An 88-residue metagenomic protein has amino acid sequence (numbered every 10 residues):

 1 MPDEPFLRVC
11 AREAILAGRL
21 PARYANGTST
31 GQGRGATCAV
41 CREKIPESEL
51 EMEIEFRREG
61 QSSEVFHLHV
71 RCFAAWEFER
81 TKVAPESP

Functional and structural regions predicted by a protein language model:
E4-Y24: Short, charged low-complexity linear segments at domain edges
P5-L7, E64-S87: Short metal-binding segments enriched for Cys and/or His
A22-T37: Short, flexible, mixed-charge glycine/proline-rich loop motifs that serve as phosphate/nucleic-acid-contacting
T30, K44-E47, A75-F78: Secreted/processed peptides and extracellular or luminal domains of membrane proteins
C38-R42: Short cysteine-rich clusters marking metal-coordination/redox-active sites
S48-E53, R80: Short Cys/His-rich "knuckle" micro-motifs
E53-F66: Short linker/helix segments within small regulatory modules
